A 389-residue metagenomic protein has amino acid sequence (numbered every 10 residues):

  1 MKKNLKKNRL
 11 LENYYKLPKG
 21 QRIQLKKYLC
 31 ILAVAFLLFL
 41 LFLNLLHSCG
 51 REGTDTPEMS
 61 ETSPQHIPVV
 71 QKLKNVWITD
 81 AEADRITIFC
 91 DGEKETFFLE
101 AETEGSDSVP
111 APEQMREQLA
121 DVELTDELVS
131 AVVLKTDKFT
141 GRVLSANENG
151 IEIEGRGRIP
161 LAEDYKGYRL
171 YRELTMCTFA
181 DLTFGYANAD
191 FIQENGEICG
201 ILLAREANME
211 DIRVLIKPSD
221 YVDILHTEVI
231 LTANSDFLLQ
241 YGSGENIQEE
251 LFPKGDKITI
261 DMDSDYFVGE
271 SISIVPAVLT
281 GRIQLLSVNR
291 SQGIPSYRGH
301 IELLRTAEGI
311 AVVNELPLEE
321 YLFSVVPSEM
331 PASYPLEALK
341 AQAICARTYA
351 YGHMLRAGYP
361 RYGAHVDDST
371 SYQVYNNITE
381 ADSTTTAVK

Functional and structural regions predicted by a protein language model:
K2-K389: Conserved, single-site charged/polar hotspot
